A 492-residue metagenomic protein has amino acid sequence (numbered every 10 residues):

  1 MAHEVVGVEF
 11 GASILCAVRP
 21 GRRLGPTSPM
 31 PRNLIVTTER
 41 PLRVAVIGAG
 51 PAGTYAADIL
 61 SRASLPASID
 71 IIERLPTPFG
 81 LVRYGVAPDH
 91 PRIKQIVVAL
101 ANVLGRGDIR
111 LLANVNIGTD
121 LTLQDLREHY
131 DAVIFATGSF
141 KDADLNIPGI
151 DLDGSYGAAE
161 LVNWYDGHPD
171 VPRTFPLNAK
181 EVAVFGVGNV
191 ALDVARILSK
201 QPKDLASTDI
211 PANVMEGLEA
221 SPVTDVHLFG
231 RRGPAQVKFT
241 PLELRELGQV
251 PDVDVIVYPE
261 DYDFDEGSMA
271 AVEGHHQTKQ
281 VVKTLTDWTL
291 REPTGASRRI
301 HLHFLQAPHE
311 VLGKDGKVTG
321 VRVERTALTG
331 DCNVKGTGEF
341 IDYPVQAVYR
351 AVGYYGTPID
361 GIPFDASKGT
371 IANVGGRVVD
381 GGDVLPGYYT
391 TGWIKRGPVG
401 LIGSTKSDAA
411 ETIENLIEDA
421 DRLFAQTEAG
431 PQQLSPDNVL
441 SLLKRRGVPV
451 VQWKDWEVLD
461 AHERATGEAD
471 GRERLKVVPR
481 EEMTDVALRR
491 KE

Functional and structural regions predicted by a protein language model:
E39-G50, A179-F185: Beta1/beta-strand and adjacent pyrophosphate-binding region of the FAD-binding site in flavoprotein oxidoreductases
V44-L65, V194-L198: N-terminal Rossmann-like FAD-binding beta1-loop-alpha1 element of flavoenzymes
L65-P78: Glycine-rich FAD pyrophosphate-binding loop
S68-I71, R196-E339, E414-F424, E428 (+1 more regions): Dinucleotide-binding/catalytic capping subdomain of oxidoreductase cores
P76-A132, V281-S297, H301: N-terminal Rossmann-like dinucleotide/flavin-binding domain of flavoprotein oxidoreductases that bind FAD/FMN
D142-A220, G369-V379: Glycine-rich dinucleotide-binding loop and its adjacent helix/turn
G154-P172, V311, K317, T329-R396: FAD-site-proximal beta/loop scaffold in flavoenzymes
R377, G381, L385-E492: C-terminal, flexible cofactor-proximal segment of oxidoreductases
